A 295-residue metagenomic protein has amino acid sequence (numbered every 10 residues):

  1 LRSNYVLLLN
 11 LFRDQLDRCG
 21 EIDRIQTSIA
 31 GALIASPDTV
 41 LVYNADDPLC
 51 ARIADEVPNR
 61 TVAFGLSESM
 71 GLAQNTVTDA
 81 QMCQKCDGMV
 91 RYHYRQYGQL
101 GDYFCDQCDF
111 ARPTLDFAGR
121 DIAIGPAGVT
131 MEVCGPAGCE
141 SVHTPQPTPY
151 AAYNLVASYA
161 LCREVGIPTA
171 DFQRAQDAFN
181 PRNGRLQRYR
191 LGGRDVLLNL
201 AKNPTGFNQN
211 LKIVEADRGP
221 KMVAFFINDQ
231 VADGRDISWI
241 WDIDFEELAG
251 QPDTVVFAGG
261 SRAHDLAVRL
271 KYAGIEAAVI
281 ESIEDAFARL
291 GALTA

Functional and structural regions predicted by a protein language model:
L1-H93: Flexible active-site lid/hinge loop adjacent to a nucleotide/diphosphate and Mg2+-phosphate binding pocket
R2, A32-P37, A54-P58, A216-G219 (+2 more regions): Short, conserved loop/helix-junction motifs that constitute active-site signature segments in enzyme catalytic cores
R2-R13, Q99-T114, Q146-D177: A conserved, hydrophobic alpha-helical segment in the catalytic core of large ATP/adenylate-utilizing enzymes
S67-G128, P145: Cys/His-rich short segments
F110, I124-P126, L161-L197, A201: Gly/charged, well-structured mid-domain segments that form the phosphate/adenylate-handling core of ATP-dependent
G128, P136-P149, V156: Extended interfacial segments that mediate partner engagement and assembly in macromolecular machines
L200-I283: Active-site beta-alpha connecting loops in nucleotide-dependent enzymes
A286-A295: A glycine-rich beta-strand to alpha-helix segment that forms a phosphate/ribose-binding loop at ligand/cofactor sites
